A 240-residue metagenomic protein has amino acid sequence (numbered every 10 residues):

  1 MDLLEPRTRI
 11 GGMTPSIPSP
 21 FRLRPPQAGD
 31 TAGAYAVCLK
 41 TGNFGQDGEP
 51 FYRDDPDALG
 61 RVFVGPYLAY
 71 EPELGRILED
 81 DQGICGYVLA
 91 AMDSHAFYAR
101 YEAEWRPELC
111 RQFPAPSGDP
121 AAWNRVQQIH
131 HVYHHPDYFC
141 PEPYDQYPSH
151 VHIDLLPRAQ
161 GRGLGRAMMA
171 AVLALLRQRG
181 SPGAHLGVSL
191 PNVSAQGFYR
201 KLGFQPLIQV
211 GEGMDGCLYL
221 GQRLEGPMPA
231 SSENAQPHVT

Functional and structural regions predicted by a protein language model:
D2-G29, G226-N234, H238-V239: Conserved N-terminal entry element of GNAT/NAT acetyltransferase domains
N43-F63, R100-P114: Conserved GNAT-fold acetyl-CoA-binding loop/helix
Y52-G75, D81: Active-site rim helix/loop that mediates acceptor-substrate recognition in acyltransferases
H95, G187-V188, R200, Q205-L220: Conserved catalytic-core motifs of GNAT/GCN5-like acyltransferases
H95-H152: Conserved acyl-donor/pantetheine-binding loop and adjacent beta-alpha core of acyl/acetyltransferases and related
Q146, V151-Q160, L186-A195, G213-C217: Conserved beta-strand-loop-alpha-helix junction that forms the acyl-donor binding cleft
H152, G161-L175, G197-K201: Conserved acetyl-CoA-binding loop-helix of GNAT-fold acetyltransferases
L176-V188: Conserved GNAT acetyl-CoA-binding A-motif
